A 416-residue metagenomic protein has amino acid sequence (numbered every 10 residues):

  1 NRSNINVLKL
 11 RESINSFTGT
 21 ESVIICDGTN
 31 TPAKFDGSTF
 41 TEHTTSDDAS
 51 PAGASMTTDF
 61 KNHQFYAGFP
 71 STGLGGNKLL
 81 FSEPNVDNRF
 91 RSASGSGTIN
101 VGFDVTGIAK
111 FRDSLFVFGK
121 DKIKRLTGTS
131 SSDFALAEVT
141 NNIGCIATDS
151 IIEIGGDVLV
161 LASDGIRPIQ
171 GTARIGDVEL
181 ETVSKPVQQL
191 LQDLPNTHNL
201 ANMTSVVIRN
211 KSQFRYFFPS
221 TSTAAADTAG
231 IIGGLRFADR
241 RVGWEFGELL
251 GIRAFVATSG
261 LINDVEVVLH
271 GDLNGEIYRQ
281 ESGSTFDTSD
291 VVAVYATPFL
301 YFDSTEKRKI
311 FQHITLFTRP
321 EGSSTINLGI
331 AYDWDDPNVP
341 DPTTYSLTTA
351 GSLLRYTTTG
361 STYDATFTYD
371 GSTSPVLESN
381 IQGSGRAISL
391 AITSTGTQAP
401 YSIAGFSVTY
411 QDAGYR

Functional and structural regions predicted by a protein language model:
N1-L8, F40-N202, E245-G251: Beta-propeller and closely related beta-pinwheel folds
N1-T18, N142-D157, S163-R416: Beta-sheet repeat architectures centered on beta-propellers
V7-T45: Hydrophobic or amphipathic alpha-helical targeting/insertion segments
V23-I25, L115, V158, V268-H270: Hydrophobic beta-strand segments that make up the repeating blades of beta-propeller and related beta-repeat
C26-T29, G68-P70, G119-K120, A162-S163 (+2 more regions): Beta-strand C-termini and the immediately following turn/loop, strongest in propeller blades
T31-D36, S71-S92, R125-L126, G230-R240 (+1 more regions): Short beta-strand segments and strand-loop junctions that repeat across beta-rich extracellular domains
